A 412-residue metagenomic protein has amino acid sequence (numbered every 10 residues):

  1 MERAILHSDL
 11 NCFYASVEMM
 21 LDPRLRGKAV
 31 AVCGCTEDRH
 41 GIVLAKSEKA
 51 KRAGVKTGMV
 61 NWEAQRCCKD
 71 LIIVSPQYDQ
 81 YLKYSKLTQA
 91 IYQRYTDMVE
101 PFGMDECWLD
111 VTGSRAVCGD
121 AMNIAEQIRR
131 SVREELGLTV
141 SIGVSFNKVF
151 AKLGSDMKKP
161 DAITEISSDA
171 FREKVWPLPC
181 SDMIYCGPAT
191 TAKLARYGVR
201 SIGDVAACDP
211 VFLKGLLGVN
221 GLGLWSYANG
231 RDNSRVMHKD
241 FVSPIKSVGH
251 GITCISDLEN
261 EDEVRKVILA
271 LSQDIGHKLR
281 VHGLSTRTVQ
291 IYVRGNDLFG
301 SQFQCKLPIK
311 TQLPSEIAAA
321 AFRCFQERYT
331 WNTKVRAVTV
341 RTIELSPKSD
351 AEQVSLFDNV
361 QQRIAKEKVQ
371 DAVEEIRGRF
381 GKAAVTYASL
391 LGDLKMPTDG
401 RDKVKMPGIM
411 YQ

Functional and structural regions predicted by a protein language model:
M1-S226, V236-K239, H277, V360-Q412: Gly/Gly-Pro- and Ser/Thr-rich, intrinsically disordered tail segments characteristic of DNA damage-repair and tolerance
H7, D182, T190-K334: DNA-contacting surface of Y-family translesion DNA polymerases
F13, T36-R39, N296-F299, L345-K348: Short, charged/polar surface micro-motifs in flexible loops or helix N-caps
K28, V140, D161, R287-V289 (+2 more regions): Change "...and in nucleic-acid phosphodiester-cleaving endonucleases..." to "...and in nucleic-acid processing enzymes
C107-G113, Q302-K306, P347, E352-D358: Short, hydrophobic beta-strand segments
F146-V149, N229-G230, S285-N296, V335-S346 (+1 more regions): A glycine-rich phosphate-binding loop feature that marks nucleotide/adenosyl-phosphate handling sites
E316, F322-R379: C-terminal hydrophobic structural anchor segments that stabilize assembly/packing rather than catalytic chemistry
